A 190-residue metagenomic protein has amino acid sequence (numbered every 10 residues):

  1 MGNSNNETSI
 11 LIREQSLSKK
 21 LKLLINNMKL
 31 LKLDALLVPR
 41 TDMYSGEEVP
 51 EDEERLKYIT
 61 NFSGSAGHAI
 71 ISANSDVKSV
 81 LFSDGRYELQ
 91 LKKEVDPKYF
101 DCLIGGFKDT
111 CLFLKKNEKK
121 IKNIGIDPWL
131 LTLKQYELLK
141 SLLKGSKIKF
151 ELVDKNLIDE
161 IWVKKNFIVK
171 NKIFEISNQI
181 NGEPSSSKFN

Functional and structural regions predicted by a protein language model:
G2-K119, D127-N190: N-terminal accessory/capping or targeting/presequence segment of soluble
I124: Ligand-binding face of N-terminal immunoglobulin V-set domains in extracellular IgSF glycoproteins
